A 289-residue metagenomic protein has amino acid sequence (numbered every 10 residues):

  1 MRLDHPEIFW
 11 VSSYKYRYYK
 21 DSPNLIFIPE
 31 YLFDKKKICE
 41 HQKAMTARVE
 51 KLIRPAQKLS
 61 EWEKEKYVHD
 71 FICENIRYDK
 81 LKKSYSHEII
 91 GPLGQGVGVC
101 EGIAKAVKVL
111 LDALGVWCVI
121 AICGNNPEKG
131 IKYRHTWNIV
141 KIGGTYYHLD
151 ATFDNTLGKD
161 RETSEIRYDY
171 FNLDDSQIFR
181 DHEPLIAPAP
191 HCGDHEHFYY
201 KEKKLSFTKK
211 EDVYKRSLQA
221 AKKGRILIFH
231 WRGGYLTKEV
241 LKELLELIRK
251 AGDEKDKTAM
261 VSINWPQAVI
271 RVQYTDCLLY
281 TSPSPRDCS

Functional and structural regions predicted by a protein language model:
R2, I8-Y16, I248-P266: N-terminal accessory interaction module
Y14, Y18-H41: Short glycine/threonine-rich beta-strand-turn micro-motifs
P29, V261-L279: C-terminal edge-of-domain segments
F33-P92: Secondary-structure boundary elements
Q95-V99, I103: Secondary-structure capping and boundary motifs in well-ordered enzyme cores
G102-Q177: Hydrophobic/aromatic-rich core segments of domains that either
Y168-T258, T275-D276: Low-complexity, Gly/Ser/Thr/Pro-rich intrinsically disordered linker/tail segments
Y280-S289: Single conserved hydrophobic/aromatic residue that forms the stacking wall/gate of nucleotide- or nucleobase-binding
